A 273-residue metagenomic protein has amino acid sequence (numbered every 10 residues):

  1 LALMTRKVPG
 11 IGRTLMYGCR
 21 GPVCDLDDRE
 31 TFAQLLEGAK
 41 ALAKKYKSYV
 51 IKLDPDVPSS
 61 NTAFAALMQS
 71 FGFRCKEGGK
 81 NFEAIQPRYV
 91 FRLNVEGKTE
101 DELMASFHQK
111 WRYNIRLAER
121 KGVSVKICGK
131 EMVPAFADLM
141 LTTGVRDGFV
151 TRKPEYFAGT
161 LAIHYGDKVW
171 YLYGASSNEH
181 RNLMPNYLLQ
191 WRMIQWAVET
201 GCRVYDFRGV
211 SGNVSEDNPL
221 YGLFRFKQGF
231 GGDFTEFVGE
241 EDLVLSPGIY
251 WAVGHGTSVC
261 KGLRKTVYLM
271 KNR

Functional and structural regions predicted by a protein language model:
L1-G12, P55-A63, M68-N182, Q195-W196: A conserved beta-strand-loop-helix scaffold within acyl/acetyltransferase catalytic domains
M4-T5, Q69-K98, V204-R273: Active-site/acyl-donor-binding loops of N-acyltransferases
G18: Flexible glycine-rich active-site/ligand-binding loops centered on an Asp-His dyad
V23-K76: A gly/proline- and charged-residue-enriched helix-loop-helix capping module
D25-F32, M104, V150, L183 (+2 more regions): Flexible, glycine- and charge-enriched loops at secondary-structure boundaries
Q34-A41, E155-W251: Aromatic (often tryptophan-rich) hydrophobic motifs at membrane interfaces
K45-Y46, F71, R120-K121, T200 (+1 more regions): Structured helix-beta-strand junction loops
Y49-D54, K126-C128, V204-D206, E236: A structural signal for short, well-ordered beta-strand segments and their strand-loop junctions that often border
